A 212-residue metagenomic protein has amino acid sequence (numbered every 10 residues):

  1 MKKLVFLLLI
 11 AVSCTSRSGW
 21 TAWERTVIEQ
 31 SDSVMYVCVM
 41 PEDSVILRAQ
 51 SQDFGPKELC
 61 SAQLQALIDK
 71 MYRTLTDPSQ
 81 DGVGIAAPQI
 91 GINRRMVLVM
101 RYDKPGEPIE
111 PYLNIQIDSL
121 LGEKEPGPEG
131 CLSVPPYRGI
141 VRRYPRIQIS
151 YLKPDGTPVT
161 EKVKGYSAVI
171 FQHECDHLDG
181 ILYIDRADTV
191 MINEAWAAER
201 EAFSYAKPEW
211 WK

Functional and structural regions predicted by a protein language model:
M1-K2, S16: Short, intrinsically disordered low-complexity segments
K3-V12: Sec-dependent N-terminal signal peptides
C14-K212: Positively charged
